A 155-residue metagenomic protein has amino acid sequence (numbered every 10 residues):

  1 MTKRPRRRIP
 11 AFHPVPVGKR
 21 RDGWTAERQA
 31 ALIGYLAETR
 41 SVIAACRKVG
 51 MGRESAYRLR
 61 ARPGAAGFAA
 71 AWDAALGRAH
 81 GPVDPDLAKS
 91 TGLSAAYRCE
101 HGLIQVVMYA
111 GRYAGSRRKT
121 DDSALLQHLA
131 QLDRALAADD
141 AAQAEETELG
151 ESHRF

Functional and structural regions predicted by a protein language model:
M1-D139: N-terminal, charge-rich alpha-helical recognition modules
R134-F155: Short, charged, intrinsically disordered terminal tails
